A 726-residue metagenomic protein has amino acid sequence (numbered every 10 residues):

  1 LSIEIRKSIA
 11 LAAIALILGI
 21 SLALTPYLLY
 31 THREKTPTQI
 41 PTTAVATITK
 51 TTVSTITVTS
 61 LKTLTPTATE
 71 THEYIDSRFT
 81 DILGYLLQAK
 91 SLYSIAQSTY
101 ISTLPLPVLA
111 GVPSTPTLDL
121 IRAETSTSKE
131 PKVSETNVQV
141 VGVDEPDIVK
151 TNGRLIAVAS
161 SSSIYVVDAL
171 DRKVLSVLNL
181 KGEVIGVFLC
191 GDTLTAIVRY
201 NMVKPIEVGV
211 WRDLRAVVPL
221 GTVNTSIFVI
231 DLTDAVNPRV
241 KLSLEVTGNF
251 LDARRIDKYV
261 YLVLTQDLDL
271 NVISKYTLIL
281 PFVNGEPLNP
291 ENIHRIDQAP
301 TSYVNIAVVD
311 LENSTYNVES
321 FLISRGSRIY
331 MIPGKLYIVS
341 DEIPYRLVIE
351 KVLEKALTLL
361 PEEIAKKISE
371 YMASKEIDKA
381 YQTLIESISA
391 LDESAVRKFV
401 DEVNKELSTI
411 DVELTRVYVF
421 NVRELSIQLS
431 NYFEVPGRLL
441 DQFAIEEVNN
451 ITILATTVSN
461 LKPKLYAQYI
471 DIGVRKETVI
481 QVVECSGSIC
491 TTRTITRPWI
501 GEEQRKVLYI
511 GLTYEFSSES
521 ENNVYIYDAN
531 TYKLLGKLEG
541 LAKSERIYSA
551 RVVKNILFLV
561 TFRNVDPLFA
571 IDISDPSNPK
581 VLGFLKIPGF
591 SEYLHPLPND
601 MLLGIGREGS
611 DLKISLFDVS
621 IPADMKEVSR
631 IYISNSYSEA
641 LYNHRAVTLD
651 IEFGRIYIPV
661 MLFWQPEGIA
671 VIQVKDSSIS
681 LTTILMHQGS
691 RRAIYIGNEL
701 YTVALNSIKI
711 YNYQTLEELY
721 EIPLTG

Functional and structural regions predicted by a protein language model:
S2-I17: N-terminal Sec-pathway targeting helices
L16, T25-G726: Beta-sheet-rich non-transmembrane sensory/scaffold domains
